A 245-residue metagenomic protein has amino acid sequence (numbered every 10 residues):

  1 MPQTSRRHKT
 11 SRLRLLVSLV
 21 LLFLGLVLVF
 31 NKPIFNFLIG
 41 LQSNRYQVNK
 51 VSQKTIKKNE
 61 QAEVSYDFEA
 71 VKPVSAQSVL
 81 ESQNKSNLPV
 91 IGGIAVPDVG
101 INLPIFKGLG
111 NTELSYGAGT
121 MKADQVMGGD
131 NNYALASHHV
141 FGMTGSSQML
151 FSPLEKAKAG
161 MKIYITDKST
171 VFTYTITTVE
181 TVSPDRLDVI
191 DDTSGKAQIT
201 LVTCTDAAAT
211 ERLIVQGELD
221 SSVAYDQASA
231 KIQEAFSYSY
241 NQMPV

Functional and structural regions predicted by a protein language model:
M1-S11: N-terminal Lys/Arg-rich, disordered targeting/topogenic segments
K9-S11, L15-V245: Solvent-exposed, non-transmembrane regions of membrane-associated and secreted proteins
